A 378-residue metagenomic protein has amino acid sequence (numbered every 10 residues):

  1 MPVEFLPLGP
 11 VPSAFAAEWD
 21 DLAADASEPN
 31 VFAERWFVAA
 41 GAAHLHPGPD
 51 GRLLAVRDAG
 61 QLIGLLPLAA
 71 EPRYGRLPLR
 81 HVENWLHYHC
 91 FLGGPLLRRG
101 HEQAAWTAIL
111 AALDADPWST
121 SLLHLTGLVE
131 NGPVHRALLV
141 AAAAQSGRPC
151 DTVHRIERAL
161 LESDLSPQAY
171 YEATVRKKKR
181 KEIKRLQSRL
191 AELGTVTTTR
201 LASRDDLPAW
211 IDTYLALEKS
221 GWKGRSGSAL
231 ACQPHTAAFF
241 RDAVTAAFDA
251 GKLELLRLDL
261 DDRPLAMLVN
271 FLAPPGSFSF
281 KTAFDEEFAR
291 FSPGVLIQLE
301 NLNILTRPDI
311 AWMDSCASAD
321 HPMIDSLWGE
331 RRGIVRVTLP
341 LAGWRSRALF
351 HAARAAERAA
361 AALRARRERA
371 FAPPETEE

Functional and structural regions predicted by a protein language model:
P2-F5, R136-Q168, P308-E378: Active-site/acyl-donor-binding loops of N-acyltransferases
V3-N84, T126-R158, E162-R290, E377: A conserved beta-strand-loop-helix scaffold within acyl/acetyltransferase catalytic domains
V56, L113, P117, A247 (+1 more regions): Hydrophobic pocket-lining residues that define ligand/cofactor binding sites across diverse proteins
F91-E102, T282-R290: A short, internal acetyl-CoA/4′-phosphopantetheine-binding micro-motif in the GNAT/acyltransferase core
F91-G93, G194-T197, V335: Short amphipathic alpha-helical segments
E102-L113, R290-L302: Conserved acetyl-CoA-binding loop-helix of GNAT-fold acetyltransferases
W118-L128, L305-A317: Conserved GNAT acetyl-CoA-binding A-motif
K219, V244-F248, R263, V269-N270 (+3 more regions): Hydrophobic alpha-helix feature that most strongly marks membrane-spanning transmembrane helices and their immediate
